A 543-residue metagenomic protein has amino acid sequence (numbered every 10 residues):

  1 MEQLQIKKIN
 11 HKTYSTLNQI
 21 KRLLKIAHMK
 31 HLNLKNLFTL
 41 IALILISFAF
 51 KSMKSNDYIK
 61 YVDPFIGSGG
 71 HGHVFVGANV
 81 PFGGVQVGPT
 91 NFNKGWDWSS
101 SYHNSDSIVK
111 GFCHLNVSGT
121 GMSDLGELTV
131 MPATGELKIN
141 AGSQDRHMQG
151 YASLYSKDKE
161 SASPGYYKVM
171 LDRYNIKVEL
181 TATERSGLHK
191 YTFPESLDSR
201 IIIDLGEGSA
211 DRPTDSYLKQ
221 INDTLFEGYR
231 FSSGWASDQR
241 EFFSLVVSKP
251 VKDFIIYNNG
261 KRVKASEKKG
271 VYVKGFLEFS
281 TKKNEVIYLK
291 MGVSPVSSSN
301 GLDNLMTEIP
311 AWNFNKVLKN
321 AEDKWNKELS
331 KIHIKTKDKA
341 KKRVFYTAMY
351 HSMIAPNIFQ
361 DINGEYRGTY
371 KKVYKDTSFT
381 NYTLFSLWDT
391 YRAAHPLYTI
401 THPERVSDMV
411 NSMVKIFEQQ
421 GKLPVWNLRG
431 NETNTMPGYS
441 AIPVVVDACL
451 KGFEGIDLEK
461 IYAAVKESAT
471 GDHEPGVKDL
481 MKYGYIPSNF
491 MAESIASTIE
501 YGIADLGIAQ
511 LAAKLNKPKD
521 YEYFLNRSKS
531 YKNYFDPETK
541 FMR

Functional and structural regions predicted by a protein language model:
M1-N56: Bacterial Sec-dependent N-terminal signal peptides
K54-H395, T399-P443, C449-I499, I503 (+1 more regions): Accessory carbohydrate-recognition regions in carbohydrate-active enzymes
